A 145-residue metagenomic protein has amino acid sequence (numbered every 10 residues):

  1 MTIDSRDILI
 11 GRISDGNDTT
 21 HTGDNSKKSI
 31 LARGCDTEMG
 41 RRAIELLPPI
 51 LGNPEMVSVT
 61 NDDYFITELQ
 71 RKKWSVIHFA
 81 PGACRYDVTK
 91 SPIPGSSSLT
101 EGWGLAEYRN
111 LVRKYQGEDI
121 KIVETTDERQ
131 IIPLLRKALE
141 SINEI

Functional and structural regions predicted by a protein language model:
M1-K28, S141-I145: Eukaryotic N-terminal low-complexity, Ser/Thr- and Lys/Arg-rich leader segments that predominantly function as
R12, T19-N53: Short, charged N-terminal beta->alpha structural module
T22-S26, E68-K73, Q116: Flexible, charged surface loops at secondary-structure boundaries
E38-G40, L46, D63, T126-I131: The AdoMet/dcAdoMet-binding core of the Class I SAM-like
L51-K72, I122, Q130-I132: A short, well-structured beta->alpha microelement
K73-S75, F79, A83: Proline-aspartate-enriched helix->loop->beta-strand connector
C84-D87, S91: Short glycine-rich, flexible loops that bind phosphorylated cofactors or substrates
S96-I145: Ser/Thr/Gly-rich flexible loops in soluble cytosolic domains mediating phosphotransfer, phosphorylation
